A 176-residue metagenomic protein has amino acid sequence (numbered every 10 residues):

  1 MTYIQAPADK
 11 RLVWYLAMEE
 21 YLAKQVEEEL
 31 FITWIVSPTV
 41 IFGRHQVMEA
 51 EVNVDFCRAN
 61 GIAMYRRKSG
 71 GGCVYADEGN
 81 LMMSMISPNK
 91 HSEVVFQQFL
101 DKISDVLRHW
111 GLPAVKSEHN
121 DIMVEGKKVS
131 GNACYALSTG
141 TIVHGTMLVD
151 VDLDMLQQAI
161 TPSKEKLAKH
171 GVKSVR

Functional and structural regions predicted by a protein language model:
M1-E49, C134, A159-S163: Active-site loop/lid in soluble adenylation, ligation, and acyl-transfer enzymes
E29, V36-T39, H45, G61-I62 (+3 more regions): Membrane helical hairpin/interfacial module
A50-V52, K90-F96, M155: Short, conserved charged micro-motifs
E51-C73: Active-site cofactor/substrate anionic-group-binding motifs, chiefly glycine- and Lys/Arg-rich phosphate-binding loops
K68-S87, K166-R176: Residues forming anionic-ligand binding surfaces in small-molecule and nucleic-acid pockets of primarily soluble enzymes
N80-N120: Contiguous, small/hydrophobic- and glycine-enriched helical/loop subdomains that border and often "cap" functional
I103, W110-L112, S130, S138-R176: Long, positively charged amphipathic alpha-helical accessory segments at protein N-termini or as interdomain linkers
K116-C134: Beta-rich nucleic-acid/ligand-interaction surfaces
